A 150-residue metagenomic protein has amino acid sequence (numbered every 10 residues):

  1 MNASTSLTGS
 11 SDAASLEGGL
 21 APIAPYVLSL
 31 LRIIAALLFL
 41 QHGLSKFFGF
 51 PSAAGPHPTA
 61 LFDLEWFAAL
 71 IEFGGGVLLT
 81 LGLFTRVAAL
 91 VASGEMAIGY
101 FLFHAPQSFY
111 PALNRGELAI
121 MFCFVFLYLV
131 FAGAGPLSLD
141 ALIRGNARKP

Functional and structural regions predicted by a protein language model:
M1-F48, F62-L70, G74, L81-P150: Extended, low-polarity transmembrane helix blocks
P51-H57: Inter-helical junctions in multi-pass inner-membrane proteins, predominant in energy-converting antiporter-like
